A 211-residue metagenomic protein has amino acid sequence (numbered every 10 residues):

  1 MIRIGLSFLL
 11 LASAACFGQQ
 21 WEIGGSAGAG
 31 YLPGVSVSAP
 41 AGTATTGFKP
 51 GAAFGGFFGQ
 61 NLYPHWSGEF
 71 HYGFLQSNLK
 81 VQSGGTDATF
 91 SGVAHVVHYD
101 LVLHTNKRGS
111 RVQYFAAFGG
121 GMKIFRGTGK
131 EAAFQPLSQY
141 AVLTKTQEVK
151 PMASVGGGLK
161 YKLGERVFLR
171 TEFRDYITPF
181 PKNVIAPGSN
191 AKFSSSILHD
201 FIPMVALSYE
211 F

Functional and structural regions predicted by a protein language model:
M1-Q20: Cleavable N-terminal export/targeting peptides
Q20-W21, A27-Y31, F57-Q135, I197-F211: Gram-negative (and chloroplast) outer-membrane scaffold detector with strong preference for beta-barrel transmembrane
G30-F54, S138, E148: Surface-exposed strand-loop-strand hairpins of Gram-negative outer-membrane beta-barrel proteins
V35-A39, A44, K80-G84, T128-A132 (+1 more regions): Outer-membrane beta-barrel and related beta-rich outer-membrane complex signature in Gram-negative bacteria
A39-T45, V81-F90, S138-K145, S189-S195: Extracellular loop and loop/strand-boundary signature of outer-membrane beta-barrel proteins
T46-A52, S91-V96, K145-M152, S195-H199: Short sequence motifs at beta-strands and strand-loop junctions characteristic of Gram-negative outer-membrane
S77, Y161-F211: Predominantly the C-terminal beta-signal and adjacent terminal strand-loop region of outer-membrane beta-barrel
